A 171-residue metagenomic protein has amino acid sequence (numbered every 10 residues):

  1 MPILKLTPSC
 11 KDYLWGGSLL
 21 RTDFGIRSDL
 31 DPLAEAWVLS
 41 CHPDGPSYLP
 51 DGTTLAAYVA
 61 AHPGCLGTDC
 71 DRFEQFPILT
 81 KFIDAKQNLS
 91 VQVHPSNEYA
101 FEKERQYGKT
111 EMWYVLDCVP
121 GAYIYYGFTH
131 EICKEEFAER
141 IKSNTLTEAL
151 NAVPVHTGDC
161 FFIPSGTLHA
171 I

Functional and structural regions predicted by a protein language model:
M1-I132: Transition-metal
H94, V155-I171: Conserved metal-binding segment of the jelly-roll/cupin
K134-F162: Active-site glycine-rich loop that binds ribose-phosphate moieties when present
